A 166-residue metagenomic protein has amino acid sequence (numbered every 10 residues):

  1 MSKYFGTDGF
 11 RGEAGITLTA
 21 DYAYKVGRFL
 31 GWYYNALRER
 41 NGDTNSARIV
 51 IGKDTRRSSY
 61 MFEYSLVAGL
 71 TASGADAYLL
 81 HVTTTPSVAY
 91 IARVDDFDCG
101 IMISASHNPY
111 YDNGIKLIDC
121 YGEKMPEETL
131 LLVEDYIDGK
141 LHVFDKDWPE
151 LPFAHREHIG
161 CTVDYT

Functional and structural regions predicted by a protein language model:
M1-A68, A72-S73, P152-T166: An N-terminal, well-structured beta->alpha segment
D8-F10, V88, V133: Bulky hydrophobic/aromatic "packing anchor" residues in well-ordered structure
T17, N113-T166: Gly/Ser/Thr-enriched, mixed-charge loops and adjacent short helices that form phosphate/oxyanion-binding elements
A20-K25, L66-A68, D95, I118 (+2 more regions): Hydrophobic alpha-helical segments
Y24-W32, P86, Y90, L131: Short, contiguous clusters of charged residues that form electrostatic/catalytic patches at enzyme active sites, used
W32-Y33, A77-L80, S106, E127-L132 (+1 more regions): Short, surface-exposed, polar/charged, turn-prone segments marking secondary-structure boundaries
E39-Y121: Ferredoxin-reductase
